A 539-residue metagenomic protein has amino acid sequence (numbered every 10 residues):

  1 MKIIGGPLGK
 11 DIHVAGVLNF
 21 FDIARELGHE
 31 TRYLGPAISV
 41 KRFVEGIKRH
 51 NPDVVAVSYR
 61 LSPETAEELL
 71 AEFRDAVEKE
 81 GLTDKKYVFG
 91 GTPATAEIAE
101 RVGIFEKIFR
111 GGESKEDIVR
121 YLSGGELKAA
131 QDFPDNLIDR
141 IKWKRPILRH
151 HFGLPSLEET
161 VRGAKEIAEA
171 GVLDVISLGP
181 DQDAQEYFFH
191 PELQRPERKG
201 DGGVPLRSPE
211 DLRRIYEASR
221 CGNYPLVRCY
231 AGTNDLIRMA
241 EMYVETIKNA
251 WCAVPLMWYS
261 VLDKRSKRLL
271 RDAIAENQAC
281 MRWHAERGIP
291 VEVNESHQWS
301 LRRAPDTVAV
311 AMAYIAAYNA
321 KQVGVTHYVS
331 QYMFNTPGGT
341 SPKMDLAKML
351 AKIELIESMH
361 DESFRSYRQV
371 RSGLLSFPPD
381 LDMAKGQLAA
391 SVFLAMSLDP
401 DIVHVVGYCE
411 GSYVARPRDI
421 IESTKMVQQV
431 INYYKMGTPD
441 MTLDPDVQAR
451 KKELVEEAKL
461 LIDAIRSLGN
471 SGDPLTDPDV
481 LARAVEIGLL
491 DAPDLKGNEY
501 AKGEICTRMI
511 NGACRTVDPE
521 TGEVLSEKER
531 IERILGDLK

Functional and structural regions predicted by a protein language model:
M1-I12, V119-K128: A short, flexible N-terminal coil/short beta segment enriched in small residues
L18-T31, S358: Short helix-loop-beta junction
L27-Y33, T83, V172-D174: A generic structural motif
A37, K41, L61-A66, K85-Y87 (+4 more regions): Catalytic alpha/beta active-site cores
I47, N51-P52: Proline-aspartate-enriched helix->loop->beta-strand connector
Y59-D75: Conserved phosphotransfer microenvironments
I108, G124-P191, E197, G222 (+4 more regions): Acidic, glycine-enriched catalytic cores built around paired aspartates
K267-R271, G288-E422: Long alpha-helical, hydrophobic tracts
